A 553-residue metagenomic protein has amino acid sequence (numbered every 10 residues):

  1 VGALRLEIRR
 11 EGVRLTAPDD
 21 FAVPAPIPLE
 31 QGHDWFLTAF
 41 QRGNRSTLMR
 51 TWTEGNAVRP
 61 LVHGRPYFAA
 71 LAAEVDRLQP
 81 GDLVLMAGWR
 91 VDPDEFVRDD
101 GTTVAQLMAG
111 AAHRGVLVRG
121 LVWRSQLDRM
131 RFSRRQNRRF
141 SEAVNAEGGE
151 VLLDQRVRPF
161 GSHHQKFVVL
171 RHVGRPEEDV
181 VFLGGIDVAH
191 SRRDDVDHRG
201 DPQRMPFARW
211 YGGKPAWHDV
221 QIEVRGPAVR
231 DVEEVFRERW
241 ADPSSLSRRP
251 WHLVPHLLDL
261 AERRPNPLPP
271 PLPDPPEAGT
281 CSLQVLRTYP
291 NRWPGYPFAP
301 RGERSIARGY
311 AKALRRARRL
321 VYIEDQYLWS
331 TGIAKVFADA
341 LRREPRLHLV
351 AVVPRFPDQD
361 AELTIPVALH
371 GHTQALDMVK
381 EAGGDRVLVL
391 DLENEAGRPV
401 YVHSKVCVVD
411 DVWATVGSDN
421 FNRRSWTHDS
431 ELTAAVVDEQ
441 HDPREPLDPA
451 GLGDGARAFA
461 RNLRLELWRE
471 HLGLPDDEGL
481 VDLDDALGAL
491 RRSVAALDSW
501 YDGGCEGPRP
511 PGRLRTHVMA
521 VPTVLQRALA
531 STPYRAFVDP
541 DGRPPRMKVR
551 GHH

Functional and structural regions predicted by a protein language model:
G2-H553: Charged, low-complexity intrinsically disordered terminal segments
